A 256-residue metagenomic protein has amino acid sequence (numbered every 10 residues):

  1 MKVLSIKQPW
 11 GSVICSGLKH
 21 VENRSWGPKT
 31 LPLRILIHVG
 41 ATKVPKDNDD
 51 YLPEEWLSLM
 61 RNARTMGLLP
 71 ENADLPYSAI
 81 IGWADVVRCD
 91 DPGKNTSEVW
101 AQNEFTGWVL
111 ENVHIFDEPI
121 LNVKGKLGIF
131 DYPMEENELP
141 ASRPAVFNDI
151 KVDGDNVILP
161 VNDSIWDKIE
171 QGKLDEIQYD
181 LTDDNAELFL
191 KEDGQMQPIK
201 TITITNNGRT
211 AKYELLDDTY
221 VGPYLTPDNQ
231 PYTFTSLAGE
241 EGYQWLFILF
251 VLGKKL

Functional and structural regions predicted by a protein language model:
M1-L256: Structured alpha/beta reader/binder surfaces that contact nucleic acids or chromatin modification marks
